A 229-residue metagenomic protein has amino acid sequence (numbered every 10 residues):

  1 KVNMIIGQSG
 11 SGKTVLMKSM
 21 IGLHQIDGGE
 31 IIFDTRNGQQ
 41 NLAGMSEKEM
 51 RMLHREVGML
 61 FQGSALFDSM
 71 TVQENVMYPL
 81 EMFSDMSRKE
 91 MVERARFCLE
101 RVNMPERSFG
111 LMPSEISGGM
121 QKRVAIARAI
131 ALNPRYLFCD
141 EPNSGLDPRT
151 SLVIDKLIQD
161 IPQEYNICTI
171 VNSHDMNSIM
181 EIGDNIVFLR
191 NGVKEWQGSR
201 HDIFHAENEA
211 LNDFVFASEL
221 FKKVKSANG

Functional and structural regions predicted by a protein language model:
I21: Helix-to-loop junction immediately C-terminal to a conserved catalytic motif
E30-M52: ABC ATPase NBD Q-loop/coupling interface
K89-R107: Conserved ABC ATPase "signature" region
M112-I116, M120: Conserved ABC ATPase signature
N133: Conserved catalytic motifs of ABC-family nucleotide-binding domains
L137-D140: Catalytic Walker B motif of ABC-type/P-loop ATPase nucleotide-binding domains
